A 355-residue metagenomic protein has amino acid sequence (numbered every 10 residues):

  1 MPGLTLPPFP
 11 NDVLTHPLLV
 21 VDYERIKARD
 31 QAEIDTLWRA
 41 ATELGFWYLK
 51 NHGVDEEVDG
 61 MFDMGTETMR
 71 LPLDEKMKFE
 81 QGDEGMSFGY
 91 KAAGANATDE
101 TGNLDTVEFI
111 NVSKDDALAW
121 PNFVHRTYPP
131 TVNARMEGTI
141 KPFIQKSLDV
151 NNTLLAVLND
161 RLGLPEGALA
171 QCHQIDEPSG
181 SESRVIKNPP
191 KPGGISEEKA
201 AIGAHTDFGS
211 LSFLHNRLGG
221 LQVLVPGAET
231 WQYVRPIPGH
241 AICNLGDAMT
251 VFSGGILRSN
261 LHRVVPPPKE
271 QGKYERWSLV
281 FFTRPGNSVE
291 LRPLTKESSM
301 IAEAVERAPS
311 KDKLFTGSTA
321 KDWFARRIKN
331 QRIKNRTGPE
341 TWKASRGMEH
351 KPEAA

Functional and structural regions predicted by a protein language model:
M1-A355: Peripheral, non-catalytic segments flanking oxidoreductase cores
